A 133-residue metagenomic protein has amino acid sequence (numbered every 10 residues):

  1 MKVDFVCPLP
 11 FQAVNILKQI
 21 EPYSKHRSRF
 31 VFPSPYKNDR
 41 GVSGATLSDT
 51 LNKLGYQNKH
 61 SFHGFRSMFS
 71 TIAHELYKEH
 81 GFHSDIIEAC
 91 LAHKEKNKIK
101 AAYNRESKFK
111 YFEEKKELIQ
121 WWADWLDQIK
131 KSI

Functional and structural regions predicted by a protein language model:
K2-V6: Short, mixed charged/polar active-site loops that provide acid/base catalysis or chelate metal/phosphate cofactors
P8-K59, M68-F69, K94: Active-site/catalytic core of tyrosine-dependent DNA strand-transfer enzymes
A13, S43, L47, F62 (+3 more regions): Hydrophobic (often cysteine-bearing) scaffold residues that line and stabilize catalytic clefts of nucleotide/cofactor
V14, L91-I129: Catalytic-site neighborhood detector that most strongly recognizes the C-terminal catalytic loop/helix of tyrosine
Q19-Y23, K53, H74-E79, A92-K96 (+2 more regions): Short, well-ordered loop/turn and helix-capping segments at boundaries between secondary-structure elements and domains
V31, G64, A102: Conserved beta-strand positions that form and line the central face of beta-propeller blades
T46, G64-K94: C-terminal catalytic core of tyrosine-transesterase DNA break-rejoin enzymes
